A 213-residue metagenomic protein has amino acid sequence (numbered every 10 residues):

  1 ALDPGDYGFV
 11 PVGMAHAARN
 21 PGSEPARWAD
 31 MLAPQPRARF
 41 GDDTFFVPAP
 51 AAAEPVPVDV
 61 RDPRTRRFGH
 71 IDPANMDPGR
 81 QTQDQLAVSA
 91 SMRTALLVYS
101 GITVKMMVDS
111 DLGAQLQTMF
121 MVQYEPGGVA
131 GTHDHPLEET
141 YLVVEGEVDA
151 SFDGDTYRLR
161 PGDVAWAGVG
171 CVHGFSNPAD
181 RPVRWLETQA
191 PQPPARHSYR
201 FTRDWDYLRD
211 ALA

Functional and structural regions predicted by a protein language model:
A1, M31-P34, M121-E125, D134-F152 (+1 more regions): Short, conserved beta-strand element in jelly-roll/cupin
A1-V12, T140, G154-G170: Short acidic-glycine-tyrosine-enriched beta hairpin
Y7-F9, S23-F40, W166, D180-Y199: A short hydrophobic beta-strand segment most commonly corresponding to one strand of the jelly-roll/cupin
A15, P25, T140, E147-D149 (+3 more regions): Structural motif
R19-P21, S176-P178: Asparagine-centered strand-capping/turn motif at beta-strand->loop junctions
D43-L116, S198-A213: A short, N-terminal "cap"/entry segment at the start of jelly-roll beta-barrel domains of the cupin/DSBH fold
G101-M106, M119-H135, V169: Conserved short histidine dyad/triad with adjacent acidic residue
M119-V122, V148-A150, D163, G170 (+2 more regions): A structural feature that tracks compact, well-ordered secondary-structure segments with a strong bias toward
